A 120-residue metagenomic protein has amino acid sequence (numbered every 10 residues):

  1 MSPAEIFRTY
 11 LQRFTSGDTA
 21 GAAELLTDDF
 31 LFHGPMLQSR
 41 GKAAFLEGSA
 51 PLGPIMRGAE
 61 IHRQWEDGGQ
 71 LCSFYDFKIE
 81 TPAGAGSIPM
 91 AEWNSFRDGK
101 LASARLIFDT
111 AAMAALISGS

Functional and structural regions predicted by a protein language model:
M1-S120: C-terminal and inter-domain tail/linker signature
